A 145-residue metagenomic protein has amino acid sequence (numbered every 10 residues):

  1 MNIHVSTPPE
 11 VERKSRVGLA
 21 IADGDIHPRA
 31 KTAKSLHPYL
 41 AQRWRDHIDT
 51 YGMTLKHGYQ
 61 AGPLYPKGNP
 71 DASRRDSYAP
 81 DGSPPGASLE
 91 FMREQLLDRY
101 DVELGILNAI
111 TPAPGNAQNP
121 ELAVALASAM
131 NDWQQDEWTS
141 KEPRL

Functional and structural regions predicted by a protein language model:
M1-L145: Helix-coil boundary/capping segments in enzymes
